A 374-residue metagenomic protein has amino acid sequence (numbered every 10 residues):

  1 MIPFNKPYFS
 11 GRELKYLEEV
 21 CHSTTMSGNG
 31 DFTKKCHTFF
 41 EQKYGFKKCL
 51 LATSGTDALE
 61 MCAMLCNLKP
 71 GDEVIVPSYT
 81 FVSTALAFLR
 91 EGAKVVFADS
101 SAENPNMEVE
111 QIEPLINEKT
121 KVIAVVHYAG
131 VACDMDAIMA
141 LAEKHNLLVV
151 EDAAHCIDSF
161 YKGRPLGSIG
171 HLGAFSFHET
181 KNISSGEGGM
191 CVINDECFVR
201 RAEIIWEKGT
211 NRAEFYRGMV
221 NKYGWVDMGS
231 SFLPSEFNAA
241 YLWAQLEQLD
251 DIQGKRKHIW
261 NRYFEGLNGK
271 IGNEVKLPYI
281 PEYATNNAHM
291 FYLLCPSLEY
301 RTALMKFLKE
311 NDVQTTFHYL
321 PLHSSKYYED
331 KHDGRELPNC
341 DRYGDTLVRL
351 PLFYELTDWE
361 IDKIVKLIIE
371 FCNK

Functional and structural regions predicted by a protein language model:
M1-M26, G224-V226, P351: N-terminal "arm"/small-domain region of PLP-dependent enzymes with the aminotransferase-like
N29-E73, L86-E91, F97-D99, R164: Phosphate-binding glycine-rich loop
K34-T38, K43-C49, E110, V122-V126 (+5 more regions): PLP-dependent aminotransferase class I/II
L51, V76, F97, C191 (+1 more regions): Conserved SAM-binding loop
C62-I116, V122, F307: Conserved PLP-anchoring active-site segment centered on the Schiff-base-forming lysine
D72, S78-T80, D99-S101, A153 (+3 more regions): Nucleotide-sugar donor-binding loop of glycosyltransferases
E103-S185, M190-C197, R349: Active-site phosphate-binding strand-loop segment of PLP-dependent enzymes
